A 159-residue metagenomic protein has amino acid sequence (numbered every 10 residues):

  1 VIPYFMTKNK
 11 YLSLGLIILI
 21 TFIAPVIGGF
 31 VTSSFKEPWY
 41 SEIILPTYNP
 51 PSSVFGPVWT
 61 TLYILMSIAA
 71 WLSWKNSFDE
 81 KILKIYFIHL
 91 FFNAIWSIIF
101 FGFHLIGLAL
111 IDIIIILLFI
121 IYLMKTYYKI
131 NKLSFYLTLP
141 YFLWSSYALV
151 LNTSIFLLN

Functional and structural regions predicted by a protein language model:
K8-V31: N-terminal signal-anchor transmembrane alpha helix
S34-T47, L158: Membrane-interface helix termini and inter-helical loops of multi-pass transporters
P50-I64, L105-I115: Membrane-interface loop-to-helix entry segments
W59-A70, H89-F92, I116: Core segments of transmembrane alpha-helices that mediate helix-helix packing or line hydrophobic substrate/ligand
F78-Y86: Membrane-interfacial loop-to-transmembrane alpha-helix junctions, especially the N-terminal start
I98-L108, I155-N159: Membrane-interface helix caps and helix-loop-helix hairpins in membrane proteins
F100-I106, Y122-Y136: Membrane-helix boundary connector in multi-pass membrane proteins
I130-N159: Terminal transmembrane helical module of multi-pass membrane proteins
